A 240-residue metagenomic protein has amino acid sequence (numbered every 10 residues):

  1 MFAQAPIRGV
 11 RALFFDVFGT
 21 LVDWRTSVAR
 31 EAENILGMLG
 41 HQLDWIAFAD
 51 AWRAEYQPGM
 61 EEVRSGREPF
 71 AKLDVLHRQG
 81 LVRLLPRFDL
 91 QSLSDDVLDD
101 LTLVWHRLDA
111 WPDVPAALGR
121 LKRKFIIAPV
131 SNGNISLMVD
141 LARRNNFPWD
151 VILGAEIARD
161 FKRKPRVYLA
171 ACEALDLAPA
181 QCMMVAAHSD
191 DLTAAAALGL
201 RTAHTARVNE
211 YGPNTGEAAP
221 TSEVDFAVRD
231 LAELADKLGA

Functional and structural regions predicted by a protein language model:
M1-L13, G119, V130-A240: Asp-based, Mg2+/Mn2+-dependent phosphohydrolase catalytic module
A5-P112: N-terminal helical cap/lid subdomain that shapes the substrate entry/recognition surface in HAD-like hydrolases
R25-T26, P115, K164-P165: Conserved strand-to-helix beginnings and helix N-cap segments that scaffold or border functional pockets
E55, R123-K124, A155: Structured helix-beta-strand junction loops
V75-G80, A116, R166, R229: Generic recognition of short, well-ordered alpha-helical interface segments
D113-K124: Catalytic-core regions built around general acid/base machinery
